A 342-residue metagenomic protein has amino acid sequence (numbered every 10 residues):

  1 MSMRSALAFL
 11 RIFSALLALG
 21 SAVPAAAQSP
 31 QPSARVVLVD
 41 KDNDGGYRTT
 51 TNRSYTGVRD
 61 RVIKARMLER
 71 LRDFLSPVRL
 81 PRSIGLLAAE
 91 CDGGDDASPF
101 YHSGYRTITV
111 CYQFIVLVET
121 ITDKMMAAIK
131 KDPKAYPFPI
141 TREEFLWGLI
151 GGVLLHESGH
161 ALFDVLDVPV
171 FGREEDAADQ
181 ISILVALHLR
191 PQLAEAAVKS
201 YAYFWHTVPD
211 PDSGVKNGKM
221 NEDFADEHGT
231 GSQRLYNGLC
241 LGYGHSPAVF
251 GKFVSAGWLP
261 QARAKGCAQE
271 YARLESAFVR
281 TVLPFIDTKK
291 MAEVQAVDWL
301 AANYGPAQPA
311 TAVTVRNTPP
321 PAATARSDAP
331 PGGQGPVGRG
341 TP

Functional and structural regions predicted by a protein language model:
L10-S21: Bacterial N-terminal signal peptides
A34-R59, L162-L166: Acidic/histidine-rich, surface-exposed loop or edge segments in extracytoplasmic proteins
G57-R82, V118: Zn2+-dependent metallopeptidase catalytic core
A88-T109, F114-K124: Catalytic zinc-binding patch centered on the HExxH motif and its immediate surroundings that defines zinc-dependent
V110, G152-V165, D179, I183: Active-site recognition of the HExxH zinc-binding catalytic motif
P133-G152, L166-V170: Short pre-active-site segment immediately N-terminal to the catalytic Zn-binding motif
F171-L189: An active-site-proximal "capping" alpha-helix that borders the catalytic cofactor pocket
K219-P342: Pan-zinc metallopeptidase signature
